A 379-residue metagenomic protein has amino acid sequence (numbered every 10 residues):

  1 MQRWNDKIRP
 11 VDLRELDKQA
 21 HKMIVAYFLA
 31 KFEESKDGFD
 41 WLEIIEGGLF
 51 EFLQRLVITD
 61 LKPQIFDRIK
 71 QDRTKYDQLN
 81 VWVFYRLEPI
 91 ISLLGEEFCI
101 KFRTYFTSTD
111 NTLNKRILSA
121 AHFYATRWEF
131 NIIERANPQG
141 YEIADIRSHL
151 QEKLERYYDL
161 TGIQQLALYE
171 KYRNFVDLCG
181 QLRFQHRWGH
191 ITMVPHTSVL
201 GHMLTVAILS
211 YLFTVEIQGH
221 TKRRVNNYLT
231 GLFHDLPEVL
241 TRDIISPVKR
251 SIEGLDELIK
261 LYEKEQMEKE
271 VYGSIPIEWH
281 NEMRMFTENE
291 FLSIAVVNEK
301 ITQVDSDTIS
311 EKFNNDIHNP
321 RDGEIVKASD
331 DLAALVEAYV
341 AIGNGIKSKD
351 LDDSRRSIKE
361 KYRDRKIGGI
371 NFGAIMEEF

Functional and structural regions predicted by a protein language model:
M1-F379: Alpha-helical, largely C-terminal catalytic domains that coordinate divalent metal ions via clustered Asp/Glu/His
